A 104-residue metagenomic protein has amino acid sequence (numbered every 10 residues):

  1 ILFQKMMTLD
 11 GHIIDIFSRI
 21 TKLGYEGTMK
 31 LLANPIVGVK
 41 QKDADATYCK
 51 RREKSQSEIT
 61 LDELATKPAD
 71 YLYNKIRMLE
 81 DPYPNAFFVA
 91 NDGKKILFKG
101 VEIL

Functional and structural regions predicted by a protein language model:
I1-L104: Active-site-proximal loop/hinge segments within enzyme catalytic domains
